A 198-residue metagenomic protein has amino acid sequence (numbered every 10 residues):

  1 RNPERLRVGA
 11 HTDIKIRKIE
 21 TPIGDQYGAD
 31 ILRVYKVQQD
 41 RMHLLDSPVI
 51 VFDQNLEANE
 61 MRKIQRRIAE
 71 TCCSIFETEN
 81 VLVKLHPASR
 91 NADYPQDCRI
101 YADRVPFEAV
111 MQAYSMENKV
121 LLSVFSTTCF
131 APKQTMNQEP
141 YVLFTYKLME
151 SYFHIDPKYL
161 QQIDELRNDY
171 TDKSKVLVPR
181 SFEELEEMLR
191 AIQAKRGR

Functional and structural regions predicted by a protein language model:
R1, V81-H86, L143-Y146: Short internal beta-strands
R1-F52: A nucleotide-sugar donor-handling region in carbohydrate enzymes
R7-T21, Y94-F107, N137-P140, T171-V176: Active-site regions of enzymes building and remodeling cell-envelope glycoconjugates
M42-H43, V49-E57, K63-V81, R90: Hydrophobic transmembrane helix bundles of membrane-integrated enzymes that assemble and modify cell-envelope
N55-M61, A88-R90, T128-C129, L148-Y152: Short acidic, S/G/P-rich loop/turn micro-motifs used as interaction or catalytic elements
A69-R104, Q161-I163: Catalytic donor nucleotide-activated moiety binding site of glycosyltransferases and closely related
P87-T135: Donor nucleotide-activated moiety binding/catalytic core segment of transferases that use nucleotide-activated donors
T128-I192: Catalytic binding pocket for nucleotide-activated donors in carbohydrate/polymer assembly enzymes
